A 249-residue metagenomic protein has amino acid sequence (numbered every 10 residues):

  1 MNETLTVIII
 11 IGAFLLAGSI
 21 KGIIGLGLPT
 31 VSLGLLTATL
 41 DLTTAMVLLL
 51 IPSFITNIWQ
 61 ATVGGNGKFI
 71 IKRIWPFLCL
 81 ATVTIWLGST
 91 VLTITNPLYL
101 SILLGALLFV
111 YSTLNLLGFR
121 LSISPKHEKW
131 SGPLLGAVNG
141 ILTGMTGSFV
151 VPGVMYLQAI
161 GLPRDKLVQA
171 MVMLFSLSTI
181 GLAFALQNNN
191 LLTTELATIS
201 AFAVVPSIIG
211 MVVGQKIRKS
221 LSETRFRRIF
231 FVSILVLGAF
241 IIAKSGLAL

Functional and structural regions predicted by a protein language model:
M1-T39, S122-M171: Selected transmembrane alpha-helices and immediately adjacent juxtamembrane segments of polytopic inner-membrane
T6-V7, T37-F54, L98-L108, A137-G147 (+1 more regions): Structural signature of hydrophobic alpha-helical transmembrane segments
G12, L16, I51-I58, W75 (+8 more regions): Hydrophobic residues within alpha-helical transmembrane segments of multi-pass solute transporters/permease subunits
T39-L42, G64-I70, Q158-K166, N189-T193: Juxtamembrane helix-boundary/capping and inter-helix hinge elements in multi-pass membrane proteins
A45, L87-G88, I141-S148, L182 (+1 more regions): Hydrophobic alpha-helical transmembrane segments in multi-pass integral membrane proteins
L48-P97, I180-E223: Selective hydrophobic functional segments
N57-G67, S89, L103-H127, Q215-K216 (+1 more regions): Transmembrane helix exit motif
I71-K72, I94-L108, G118-L121, S220 (+2 more regions): Loop-to-transmembrane alpha-helix entry segments
